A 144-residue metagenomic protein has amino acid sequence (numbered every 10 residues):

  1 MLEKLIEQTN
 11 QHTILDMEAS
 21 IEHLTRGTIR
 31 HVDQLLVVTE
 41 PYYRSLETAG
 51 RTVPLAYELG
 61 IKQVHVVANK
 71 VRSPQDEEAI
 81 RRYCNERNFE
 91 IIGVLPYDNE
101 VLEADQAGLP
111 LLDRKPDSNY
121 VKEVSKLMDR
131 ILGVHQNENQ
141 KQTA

Functional and structural regions predicted by a protein language model:
M1, Y83, R114, L127-R130: Residues that form generic nucleotide/phosphate-binding pockets
M1-Q11, P110, L132, Q136-N137: Proteins with a high burden of low-complexity, intrinsically disordered sequence enriched in S/T/G/P/A and R, requiring
L2-Y97, L102-E103: Conserved catalytic-core segment of NTP-binding enzymes
I61, N99, K115-D117, K126-M128 (+1 more regions): Short, intrinsically disordered/low-complexity patches at protein termini and at juxtamembrane boundaries
Q63-V64, R81-E86, R114-S118, E138-T143: A general structural signal for short secondary-structure boundary/capping elements
R81, A104, S118-N119, L127: Residue-level detector of solvent-exposed, low-hydrophobicity positions
E86, E90, K122-A144: P-loop NTP-binding site
A107-S118, K122: C-terminal boundary of histidine-terminating zinc-finger modules
